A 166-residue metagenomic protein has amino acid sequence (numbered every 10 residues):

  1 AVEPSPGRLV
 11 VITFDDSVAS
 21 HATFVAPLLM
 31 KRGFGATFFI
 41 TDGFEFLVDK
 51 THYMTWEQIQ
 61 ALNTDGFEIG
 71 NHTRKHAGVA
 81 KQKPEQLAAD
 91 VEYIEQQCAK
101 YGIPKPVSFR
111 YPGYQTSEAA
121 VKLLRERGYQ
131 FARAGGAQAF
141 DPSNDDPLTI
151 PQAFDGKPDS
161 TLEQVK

Functional and structural regions predicted by a protein language model:
A1-H21, Q152: Boundary/entry segment of secreted carbohydrate-active catalytic domains
V2-P4, L28, A99: Generic marker of residues within folded, mature protein domains
L9-V10, M30-K122, E126-Q130, A137-I150 (+1 more regions): Metal-dependent polysaccharide deacetylase catalytic core of the NodB/CE4 family, i.e., the active-site-bearing domain
A19, E118, D159: Loop/helix-junction capping segments adjacent to catalytic residues or to phosphate/diphosphate-binding pockets
H21-A22, T55, L87, V91 (+1 more regions): Aromatic/hydrophobic pocket-lining residues that form the small-molecule binding cavity in soluble enzyme cores
A22-M30: Histidine-anchored nucleotide/phosphate-binding helix
Q82, A153-K166: Catalytic grooves of carbohydrate-active enzymes
